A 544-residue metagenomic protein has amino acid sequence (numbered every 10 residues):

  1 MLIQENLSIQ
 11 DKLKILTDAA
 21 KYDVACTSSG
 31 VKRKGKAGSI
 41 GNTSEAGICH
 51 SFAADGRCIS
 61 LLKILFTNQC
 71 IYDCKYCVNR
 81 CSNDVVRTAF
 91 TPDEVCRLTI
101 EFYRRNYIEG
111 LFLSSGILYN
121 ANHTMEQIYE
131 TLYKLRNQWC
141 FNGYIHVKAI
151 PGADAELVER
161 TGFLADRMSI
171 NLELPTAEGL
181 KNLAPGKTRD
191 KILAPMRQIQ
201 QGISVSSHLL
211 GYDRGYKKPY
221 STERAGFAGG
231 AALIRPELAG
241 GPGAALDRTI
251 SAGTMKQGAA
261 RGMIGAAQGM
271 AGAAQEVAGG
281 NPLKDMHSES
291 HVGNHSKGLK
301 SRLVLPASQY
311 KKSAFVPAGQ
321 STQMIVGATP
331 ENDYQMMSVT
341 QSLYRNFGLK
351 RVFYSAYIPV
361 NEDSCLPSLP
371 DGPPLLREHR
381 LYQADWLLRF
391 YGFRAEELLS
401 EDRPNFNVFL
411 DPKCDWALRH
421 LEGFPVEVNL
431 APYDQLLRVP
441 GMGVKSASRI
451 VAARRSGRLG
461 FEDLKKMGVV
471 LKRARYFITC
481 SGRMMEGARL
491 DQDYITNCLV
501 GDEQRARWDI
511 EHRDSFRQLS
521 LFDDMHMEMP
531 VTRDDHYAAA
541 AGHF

Functional and structural regions predicted by a protein language model:
M1-Q69, V470, I478, E486 (+5 more regions): Flexible, acidic/Gly-rich N-terminal and inter-domain linker regions that tether and position cofactor-handling modules
L61, C74, L113, I170 (+3 more regions): Conserved, mostly hydrophobic/aromatic
L62-I64, D93-R104, S308-Q309: Short, charged beta->alpha transition segments
I64-D93: Canonical Radical SAM [4Fe-4S] cluster-binding loop centered on the CxxxCxxC motif and its immediate flanking residues
C96, Y119-Y391: Conserved AdoMet/S-adenosylmethionine-binding subsite of the radical SAM
L98-S114, A384: Short Fe-S-cluster ligation motifs
E362-L437, R473-H526, T532, H543: Long, highly charged, low-complexity intrinsically disordered interaction regions that mediate electrostatic DNA/RNA
